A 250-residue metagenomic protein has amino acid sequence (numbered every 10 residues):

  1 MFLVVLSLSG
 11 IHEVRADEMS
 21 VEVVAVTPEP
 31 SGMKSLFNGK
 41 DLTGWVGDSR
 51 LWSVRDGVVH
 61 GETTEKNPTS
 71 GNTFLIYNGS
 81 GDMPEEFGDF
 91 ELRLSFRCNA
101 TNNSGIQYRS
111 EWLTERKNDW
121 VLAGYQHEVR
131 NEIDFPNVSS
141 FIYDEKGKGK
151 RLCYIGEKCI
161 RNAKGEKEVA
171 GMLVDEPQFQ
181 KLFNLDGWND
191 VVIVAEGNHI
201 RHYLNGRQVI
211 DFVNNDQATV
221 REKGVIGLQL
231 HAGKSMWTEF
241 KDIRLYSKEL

Functional and structural regions predicted by a protein language model:
M1-S9: Bacterial N-terminal signal peptides
V14-L250: Carbohydrate-interacting regions of secretory-pathway proteins
